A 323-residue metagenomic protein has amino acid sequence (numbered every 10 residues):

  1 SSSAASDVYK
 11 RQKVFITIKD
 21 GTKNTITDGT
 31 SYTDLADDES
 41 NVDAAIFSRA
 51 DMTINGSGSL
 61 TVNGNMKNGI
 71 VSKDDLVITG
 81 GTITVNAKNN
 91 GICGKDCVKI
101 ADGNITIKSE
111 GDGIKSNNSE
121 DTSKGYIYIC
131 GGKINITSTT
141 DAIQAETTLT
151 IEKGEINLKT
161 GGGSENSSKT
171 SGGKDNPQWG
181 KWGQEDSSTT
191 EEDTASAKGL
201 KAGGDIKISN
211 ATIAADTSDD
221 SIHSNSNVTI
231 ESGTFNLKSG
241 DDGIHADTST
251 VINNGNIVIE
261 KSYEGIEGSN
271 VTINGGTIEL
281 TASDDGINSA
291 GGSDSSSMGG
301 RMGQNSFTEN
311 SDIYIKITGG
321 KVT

Functional and structural regions predicted by a protein language model:
S2-Y9: Short, small-residue-biased leader/transition segments that mark boundaries at the very start of proteins
K10, A36-R49, T53, N68-V71 (+15 more regions): Sequence/structural signature of small/polar-enriched beta-strand/turn repeats that build beta-strand-rich repeat
K13-K19: Carboxylate/His-rich catalytic cores and anion/metal-binding grooves
D20-S40, M52-N65, G81-A87, G103-G111 (+7 more regions): Beta-strand-rich solenoid/repeat architectures in extracellular/passenger domains of polysaccharide-targeting enzymes
I78: Secretory-pathway/luminal and periplasmic proteins that interact with or process carbohydrate-rich
G299-G303, F307: The feature captures two recurrent sequence modes
